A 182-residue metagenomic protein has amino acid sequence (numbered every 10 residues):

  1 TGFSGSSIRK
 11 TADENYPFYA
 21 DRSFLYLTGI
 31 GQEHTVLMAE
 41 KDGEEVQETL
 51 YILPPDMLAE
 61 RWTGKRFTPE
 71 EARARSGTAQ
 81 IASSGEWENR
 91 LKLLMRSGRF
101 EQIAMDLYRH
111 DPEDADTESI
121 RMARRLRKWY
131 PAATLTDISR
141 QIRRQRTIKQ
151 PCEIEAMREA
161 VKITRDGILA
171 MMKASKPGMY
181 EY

Functional and structural regions predicted by a protein language model:
T1-G167: A composition/biophysics-driven feature that prefers long, compositionally simple stretches
I168-K173: A short, surface-exposed helix-loop junction/capping segment
S175-Y182: Signal-transducing coiled-coil linker helices
